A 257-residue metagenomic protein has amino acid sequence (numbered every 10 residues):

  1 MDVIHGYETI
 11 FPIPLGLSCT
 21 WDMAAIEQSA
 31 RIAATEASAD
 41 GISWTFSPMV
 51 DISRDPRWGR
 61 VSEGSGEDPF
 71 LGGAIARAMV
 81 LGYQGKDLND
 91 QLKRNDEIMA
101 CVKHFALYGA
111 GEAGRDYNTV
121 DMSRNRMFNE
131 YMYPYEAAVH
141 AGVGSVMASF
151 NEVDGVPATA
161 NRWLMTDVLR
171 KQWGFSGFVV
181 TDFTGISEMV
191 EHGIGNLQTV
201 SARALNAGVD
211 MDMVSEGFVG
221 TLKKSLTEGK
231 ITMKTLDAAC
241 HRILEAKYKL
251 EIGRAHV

Functional and structural regions predicted by a protein language model:
M1-R254: Glycoside hydrolase catalytic-domain context in secreted enzymes
